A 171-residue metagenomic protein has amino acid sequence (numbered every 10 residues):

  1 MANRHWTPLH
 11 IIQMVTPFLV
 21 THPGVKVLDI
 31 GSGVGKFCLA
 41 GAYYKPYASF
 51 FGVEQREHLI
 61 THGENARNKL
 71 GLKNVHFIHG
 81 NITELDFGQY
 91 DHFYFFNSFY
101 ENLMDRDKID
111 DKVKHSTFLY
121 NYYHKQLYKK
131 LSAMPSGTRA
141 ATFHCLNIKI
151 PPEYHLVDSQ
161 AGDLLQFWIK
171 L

Functional and structural regions predicted by a protein language model:
M1-H22: S-adenosyl-L-methionine
G24-G33: Conserved class I S-adenosyl-L-methionine
K36-Y47: Conserved SAM-binding loop of SAM-dependent methyltransferases across substrates and taxa, primarily the Class I
S49-E54: Conserved SAM-binding motif I beta-strand of class I
H58-L59: Conserved short alpha-helix immediately C-terminal to the canonical SAM/SAH-binding motif I of Rossmann-like
H62-Q89: S-adenosyl-L-methionine
Y90-M104: Short SAM/SAH-binding signature in class I
N102-L171: C-terminal substrate-binding/active-site "lid" region of AdoMet-derived donor-dependent transferases
